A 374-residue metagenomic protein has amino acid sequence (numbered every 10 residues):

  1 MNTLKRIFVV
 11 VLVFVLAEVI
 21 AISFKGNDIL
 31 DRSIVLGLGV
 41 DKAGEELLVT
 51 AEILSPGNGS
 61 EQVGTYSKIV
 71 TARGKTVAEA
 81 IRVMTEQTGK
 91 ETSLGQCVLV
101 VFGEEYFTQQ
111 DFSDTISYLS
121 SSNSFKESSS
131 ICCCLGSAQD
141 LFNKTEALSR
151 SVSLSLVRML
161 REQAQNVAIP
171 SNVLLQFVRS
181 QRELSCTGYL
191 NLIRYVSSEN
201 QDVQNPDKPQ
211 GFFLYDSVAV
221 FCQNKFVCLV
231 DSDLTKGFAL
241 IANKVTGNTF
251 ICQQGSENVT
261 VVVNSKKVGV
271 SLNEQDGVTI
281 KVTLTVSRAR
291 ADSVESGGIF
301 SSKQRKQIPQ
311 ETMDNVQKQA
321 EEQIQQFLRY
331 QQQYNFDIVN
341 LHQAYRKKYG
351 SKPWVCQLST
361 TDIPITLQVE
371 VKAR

Functional and structural regions predicted by a protein language model:
N2-R374: Membrane-proximal alpha-helical signals and transmembrane carboxylates
